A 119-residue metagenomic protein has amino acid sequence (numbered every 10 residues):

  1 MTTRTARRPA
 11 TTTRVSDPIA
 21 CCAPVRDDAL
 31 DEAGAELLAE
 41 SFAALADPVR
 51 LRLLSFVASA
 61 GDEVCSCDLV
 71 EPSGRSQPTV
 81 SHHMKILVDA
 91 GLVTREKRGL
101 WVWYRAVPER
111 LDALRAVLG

Functional and structural regions predicted by a protein language model:
M1-L45, L118: N-terminal leader segment of winged-helix/HTH proteins
E32, E36-S76, V102-E109: N-terminal helix-turn-helix DNA-binding core of bacterial DNA-binding proteins
R52-S55, V88, R115: A cross-family signal for key residues in well-ordered alpha-helices that form functional helical elements
S55, S81-K85, L100: Base-recognition residues in the alpha-helical recognition helix of bacterial helix-turn-helix
C65-S66, E96, L114: Short, hydrophobic secondary-structure boundary micro-motifs
V70-E71, H82, V88-D89: Alpha-helical residues within the helix-turn-helix
D89-R98, R105: Beta-hairpin "wing" of winged helix-turn-helix
G99-G119: Basic, amphipathic "hinge/linker" alpha-helix immediately C-terminal to the N-terminal HTH DNA-binding motif
